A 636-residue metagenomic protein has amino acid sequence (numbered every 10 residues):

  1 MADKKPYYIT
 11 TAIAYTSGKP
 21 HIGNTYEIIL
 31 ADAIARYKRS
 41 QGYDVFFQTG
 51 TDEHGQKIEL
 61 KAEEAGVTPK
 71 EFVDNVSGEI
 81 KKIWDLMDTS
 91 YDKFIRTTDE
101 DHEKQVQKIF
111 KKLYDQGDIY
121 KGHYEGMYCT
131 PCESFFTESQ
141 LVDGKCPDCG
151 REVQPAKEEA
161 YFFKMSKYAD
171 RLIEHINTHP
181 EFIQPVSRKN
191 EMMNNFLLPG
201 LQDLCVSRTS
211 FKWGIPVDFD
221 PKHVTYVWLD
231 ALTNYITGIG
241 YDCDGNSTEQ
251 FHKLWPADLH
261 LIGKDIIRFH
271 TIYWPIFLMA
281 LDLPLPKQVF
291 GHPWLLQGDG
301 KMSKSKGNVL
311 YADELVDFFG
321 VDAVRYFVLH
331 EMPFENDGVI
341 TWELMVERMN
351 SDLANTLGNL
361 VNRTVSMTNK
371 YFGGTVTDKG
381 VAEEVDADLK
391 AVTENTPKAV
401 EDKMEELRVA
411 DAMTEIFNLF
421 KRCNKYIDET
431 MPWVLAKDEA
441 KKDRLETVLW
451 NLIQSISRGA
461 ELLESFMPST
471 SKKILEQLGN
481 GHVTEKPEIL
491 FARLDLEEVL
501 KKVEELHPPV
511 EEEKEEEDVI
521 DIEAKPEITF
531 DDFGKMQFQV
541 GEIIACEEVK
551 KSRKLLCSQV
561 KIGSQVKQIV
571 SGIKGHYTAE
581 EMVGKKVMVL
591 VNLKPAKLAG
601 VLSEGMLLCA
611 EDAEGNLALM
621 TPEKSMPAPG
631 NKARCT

Functional and structural regions predicted by a protein language model:
A2-T49, D101-Q105, P155-K370, T414-I416: Structured secondary-structure scaffolds
A2-V76, I95-F110, D115, C132 (+6 more regions): N-terminal catalytic cores of NTP/NDP-binding nucleotidyl/phosphoryl-transfer enzymes
S77-D92: A glycine-rich helix N-cap at a beta->alpha junction
Q116-A169, I173: Cys/His-rich short segments
K121, L344-V381, V392-F491, L590: Helix-rich, typically C-terminal accessory recognition domains appended to large enzymatic cores
Q288-G291, L475-Q477, C557: Beta-strand segments within the central parallel beta-sheet cores of soluble alpha/beta enzyme folds
S471-D532: Intrinsic disorder at enzyme termini
E512-T636: Phosphate-backbone binding interfaces of nucleic-acid-interacting proteins
